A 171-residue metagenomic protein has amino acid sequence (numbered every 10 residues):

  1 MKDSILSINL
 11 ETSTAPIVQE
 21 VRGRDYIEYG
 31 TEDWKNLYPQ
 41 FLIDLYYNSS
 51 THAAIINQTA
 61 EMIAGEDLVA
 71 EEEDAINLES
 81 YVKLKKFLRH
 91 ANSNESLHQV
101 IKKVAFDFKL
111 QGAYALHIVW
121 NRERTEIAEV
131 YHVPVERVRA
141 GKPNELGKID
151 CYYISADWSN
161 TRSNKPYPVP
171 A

Functional and structural regions predicted by a protein language model:
M1-D67, E73-A171: Structured, contiguous alpha/beta core segments that scaffold functional sites
